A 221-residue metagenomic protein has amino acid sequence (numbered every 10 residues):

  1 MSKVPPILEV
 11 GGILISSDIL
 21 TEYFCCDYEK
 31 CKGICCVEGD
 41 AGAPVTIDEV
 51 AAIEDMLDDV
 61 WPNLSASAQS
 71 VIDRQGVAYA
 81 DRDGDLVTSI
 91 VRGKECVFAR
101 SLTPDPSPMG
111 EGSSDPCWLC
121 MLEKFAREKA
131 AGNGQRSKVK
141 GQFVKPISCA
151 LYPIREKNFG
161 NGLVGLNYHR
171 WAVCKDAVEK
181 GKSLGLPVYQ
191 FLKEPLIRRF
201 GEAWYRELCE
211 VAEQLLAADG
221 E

Functional and structural regions predicted by a protein language model:
M1-L102, S114-E221: Short loop/turn segments that flank or connect secondary-structure elements
G110-E111: Glycine-biased, low-complexity coil/linker segments
